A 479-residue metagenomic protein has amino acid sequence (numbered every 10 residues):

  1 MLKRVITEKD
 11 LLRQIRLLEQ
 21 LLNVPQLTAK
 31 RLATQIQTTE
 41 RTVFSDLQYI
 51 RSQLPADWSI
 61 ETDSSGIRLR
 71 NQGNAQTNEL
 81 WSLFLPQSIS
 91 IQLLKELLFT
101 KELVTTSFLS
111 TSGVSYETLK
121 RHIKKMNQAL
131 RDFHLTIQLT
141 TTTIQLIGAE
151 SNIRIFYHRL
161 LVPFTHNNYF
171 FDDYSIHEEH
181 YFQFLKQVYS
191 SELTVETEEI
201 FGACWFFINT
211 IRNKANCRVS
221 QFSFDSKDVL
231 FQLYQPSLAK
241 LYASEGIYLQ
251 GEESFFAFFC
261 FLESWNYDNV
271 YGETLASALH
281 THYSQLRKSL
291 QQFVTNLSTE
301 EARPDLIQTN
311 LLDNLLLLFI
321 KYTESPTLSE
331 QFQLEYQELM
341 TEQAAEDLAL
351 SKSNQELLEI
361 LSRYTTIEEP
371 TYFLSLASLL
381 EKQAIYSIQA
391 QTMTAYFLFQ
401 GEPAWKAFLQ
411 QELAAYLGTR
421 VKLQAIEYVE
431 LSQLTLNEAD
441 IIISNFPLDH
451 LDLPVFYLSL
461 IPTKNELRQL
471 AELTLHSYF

Functional and structural regions predicted by a protein language model:
L2-F479: A cross-family "folded-core" feature that marks the main globular domain of proteins
